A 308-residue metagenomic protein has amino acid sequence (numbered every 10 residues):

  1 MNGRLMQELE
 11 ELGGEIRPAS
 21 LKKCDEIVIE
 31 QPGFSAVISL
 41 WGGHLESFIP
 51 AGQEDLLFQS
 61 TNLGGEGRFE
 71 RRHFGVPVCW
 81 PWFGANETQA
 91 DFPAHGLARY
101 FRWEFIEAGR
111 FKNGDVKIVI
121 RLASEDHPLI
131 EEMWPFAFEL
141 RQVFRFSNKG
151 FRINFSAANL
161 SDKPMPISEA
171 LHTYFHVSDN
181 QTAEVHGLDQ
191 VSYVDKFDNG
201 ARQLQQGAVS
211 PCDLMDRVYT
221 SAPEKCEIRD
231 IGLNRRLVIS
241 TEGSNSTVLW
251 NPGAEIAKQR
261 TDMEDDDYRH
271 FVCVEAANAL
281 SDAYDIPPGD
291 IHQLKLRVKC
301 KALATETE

Functional and structural regions predicted by a protein language model:
M1-H73, E224-K225, R229-N245, P288-E306: Beta-strand-rich N-terminal accessory domains
I16, F92-S147: Extended, loop-rich substrate-binding clefts of extracytoplasmic carbohydrate-active enzymes
I38, F155-S161, C300: Asparagine-centered strand-capping/turn motif at beta-strand->loop junctions
S47-I49, K163-E169, T307-E308: Short, hydrophobic/aromatic beta-strand segments
F58-F111, I120, G289: Extended, compositionally biased flexible segments
Y100-W103, S210-P288: Acidic/His-leaning functional-site neighborhoods
L140, F151-I153, H292: Hydrophobic core residues within well-ordered beta-strands of beta-rich domains
P164-P166, Y174-T247: Active-site/ligand-binding surface loops and adjacent short beta/alpha elements that line catalytic pockets across
